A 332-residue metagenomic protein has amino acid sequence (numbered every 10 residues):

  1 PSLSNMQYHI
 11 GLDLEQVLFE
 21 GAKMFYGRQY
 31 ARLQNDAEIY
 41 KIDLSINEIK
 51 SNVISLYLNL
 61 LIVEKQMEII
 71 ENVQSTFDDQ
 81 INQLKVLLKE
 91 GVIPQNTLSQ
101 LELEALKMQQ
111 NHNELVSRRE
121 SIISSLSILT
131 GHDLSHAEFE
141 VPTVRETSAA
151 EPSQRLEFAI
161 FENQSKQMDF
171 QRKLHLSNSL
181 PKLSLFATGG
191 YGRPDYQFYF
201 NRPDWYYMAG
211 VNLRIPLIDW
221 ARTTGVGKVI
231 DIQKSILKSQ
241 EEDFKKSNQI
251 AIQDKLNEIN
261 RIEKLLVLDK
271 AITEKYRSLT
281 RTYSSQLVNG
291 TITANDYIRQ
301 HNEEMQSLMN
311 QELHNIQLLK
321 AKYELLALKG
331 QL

Functional and structural regions predicted by a protein language model:
S4-N5, E15-S45, K166, S179-Y207 (+2 more regions): Small/polar (Gly/Ser/Thr/Ala-rich) solvent-exposed segments that form structured loops/beta-strands/short helices used
Q7-H9, S55, Q100, K182 (+1 more regions): Transmembrane beta-barrel architecture of outer-membrane proteins
I10-D13, Y30, L58-K65: Non-membrane alpha-helical segments in proteins
G11-D13, Y57, M208-N212, L256: Membrane-embedded beta-strand positions in outer-membrane beta-barrel channels/transporters
S45, I49-E68, V86, E104 (+4 more regions): Amphipathic alpha-helical coiled-coil segments
I46-L156, E258, I262, E304: Periplasmic alpha-helical coiled-coil/stalk elements that build and connect Gram-negative outer-membrane
Q110-N113, S117, Y196, R202-P203 (+2 more regions): Outer-membrane beta-barrel domain signature
V144-G192: Acidic, glycine-rich loop-and-beta core segments that form the ion-binding/anion-interacting portion of active sites
